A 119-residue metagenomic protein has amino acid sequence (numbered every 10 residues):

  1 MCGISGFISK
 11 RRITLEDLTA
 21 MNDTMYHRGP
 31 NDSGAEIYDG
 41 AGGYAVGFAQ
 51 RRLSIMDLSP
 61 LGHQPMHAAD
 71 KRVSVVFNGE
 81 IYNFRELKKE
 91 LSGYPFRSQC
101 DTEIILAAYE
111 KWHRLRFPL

Functional and structural regions predicted by a protein language model:
M1-L119: N-terminus-centric sequence/structural signature that marks the extreme N-terminus and adjacent "lid/interface" module
